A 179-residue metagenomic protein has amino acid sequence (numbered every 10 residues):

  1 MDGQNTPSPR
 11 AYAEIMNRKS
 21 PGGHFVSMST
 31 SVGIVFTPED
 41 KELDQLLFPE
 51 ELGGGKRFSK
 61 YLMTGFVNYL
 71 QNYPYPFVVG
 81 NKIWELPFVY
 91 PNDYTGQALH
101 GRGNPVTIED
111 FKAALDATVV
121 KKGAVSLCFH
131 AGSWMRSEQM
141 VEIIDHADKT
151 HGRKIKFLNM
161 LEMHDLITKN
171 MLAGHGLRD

Functional and structural regions predicted by a protein language model:
M1-Q4, A131-S133: Conserved short loop/turn motifs at secondary-structure junctions
D2-K121, K169-L177: Active-site-adjacent pocket scaffolds in enzyme catalytic domains
I15-R18, I143-T150: Catalytic-core regions built around general acid/base machinery
M28-V35, K154-D165: A generic structural motif
P87, S126-F129, N159: Short beta-strand segments
F111-D145: Extended, basic/helix-rich recognition subdomains
V119-V120, D148-G152, K156: Hydrophobic alpha-helix feature that most strongly marks membrane-spanning transmembrane helices and their immediate
F157-D179: C-terminal regions of proteins
